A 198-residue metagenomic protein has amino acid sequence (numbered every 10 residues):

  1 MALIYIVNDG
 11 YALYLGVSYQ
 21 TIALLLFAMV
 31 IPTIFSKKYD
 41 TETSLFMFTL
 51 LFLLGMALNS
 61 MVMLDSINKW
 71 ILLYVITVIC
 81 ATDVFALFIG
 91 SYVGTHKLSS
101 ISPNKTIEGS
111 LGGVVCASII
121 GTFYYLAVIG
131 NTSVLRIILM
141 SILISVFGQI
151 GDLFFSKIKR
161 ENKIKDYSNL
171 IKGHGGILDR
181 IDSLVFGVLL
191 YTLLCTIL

Functional and structural regions predicted by a protein language model:
M1-T106, S110-S118, T122-I142: Membrane-embedded alpha-helical bundles of polytopic integral membrane proteins
I79-T95, I107-E108, V146-G187: Acidic (Asp/Glu-rich) catalytic motifs at the cytosolic membrane interface
G113, A117-G121, G148, L184-Y191: Hydrophobic alpha-helical transmembrane segments in multi-pass membrane proteins
I120, Y124, V128, N162 (+2 more regions): Amphipathic, positively biased hydrophobic alpha-helical segments used for protein targeting and membrane insertion
T192-L198: Juxtamembrane boundary at the C-terminal end of a transmembrane helix
